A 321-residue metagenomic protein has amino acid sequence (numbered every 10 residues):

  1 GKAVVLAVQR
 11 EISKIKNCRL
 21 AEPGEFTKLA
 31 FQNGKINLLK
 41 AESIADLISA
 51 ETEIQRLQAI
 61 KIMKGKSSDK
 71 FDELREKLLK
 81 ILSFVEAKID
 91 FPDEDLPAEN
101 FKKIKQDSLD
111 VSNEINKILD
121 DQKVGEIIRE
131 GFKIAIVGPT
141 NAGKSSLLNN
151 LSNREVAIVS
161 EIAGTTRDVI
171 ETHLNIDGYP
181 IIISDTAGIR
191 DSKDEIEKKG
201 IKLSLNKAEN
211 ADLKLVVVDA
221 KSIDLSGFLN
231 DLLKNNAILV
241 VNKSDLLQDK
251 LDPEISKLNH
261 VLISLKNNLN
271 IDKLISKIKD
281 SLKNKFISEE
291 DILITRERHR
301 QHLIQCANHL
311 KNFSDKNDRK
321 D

Functional and structural regions predicted by a protein language model:
G1-E73: Accessory, often N-terminal, substrate/partner-engagement and coupling regions that sit outside the core NTP/cofactor
R19, P180-I182, N259: Conserved beta-strand segments of alpha/beta enzyme cores
G34, N141, D185: Conserved G/P- and acidic residue-centered "switch" motifs that form tight phosphate/ATP-binding loops in soluble
Q55-N175, S192-D194, N210, K221-D321: C-terminal-of-GTPase-core extension/linker across diverse P-loop GTPases
Y179-E195, G200: Conserved nucleotide-sensing/catalytic segment adjacent to the nucleotide-binding pocket in NTP-handling enzymes
I181, L213, I238: Short, Asp-centered acidic motifs that coordinate Mg2+ and/or phosphate in catalytic or ligand-binding sites
I183, V217, V240: Generic enzyme active-site microenvironment
E197-A220: Inter-motif core of Ras-like GTPase G domains
